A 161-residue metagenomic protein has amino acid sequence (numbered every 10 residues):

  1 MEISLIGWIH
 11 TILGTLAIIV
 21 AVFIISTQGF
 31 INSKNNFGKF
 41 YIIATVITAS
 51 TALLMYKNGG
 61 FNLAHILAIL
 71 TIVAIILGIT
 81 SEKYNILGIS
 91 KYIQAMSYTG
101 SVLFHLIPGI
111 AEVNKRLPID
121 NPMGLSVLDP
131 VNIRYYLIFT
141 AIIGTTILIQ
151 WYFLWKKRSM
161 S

Functional and structural regions predicted by a protein language model:
M1-S161: Alpha-helical membrane insertion/targeting regions
